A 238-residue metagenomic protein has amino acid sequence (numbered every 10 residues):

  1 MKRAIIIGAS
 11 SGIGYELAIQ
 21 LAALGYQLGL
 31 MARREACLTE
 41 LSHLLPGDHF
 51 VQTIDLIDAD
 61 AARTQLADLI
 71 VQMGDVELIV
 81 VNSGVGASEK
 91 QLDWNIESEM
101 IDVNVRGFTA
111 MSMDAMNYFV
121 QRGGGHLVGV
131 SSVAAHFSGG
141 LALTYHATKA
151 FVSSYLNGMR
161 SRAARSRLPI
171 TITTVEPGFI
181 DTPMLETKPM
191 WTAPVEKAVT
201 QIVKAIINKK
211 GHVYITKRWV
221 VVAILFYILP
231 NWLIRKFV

Functional and structural regions predicted by a protein language model:
S10-S11: Conserved glycine-rich cofactor-binding loop
L24-L41: Conserved glycine-rich Rossmann-like NAD(P)H-binding loop of the short-chain dehydrogenase/reductase
L45-D60: Rossmann-fold cofactor-recognition segment
E89-D102: Short alpha-helical oligomerization interface
S112, T148: Active-site helix of classical SDR
S132: Residue(s) in the substrate-gating loop at a strand-loop-helix junction that position the organic substrate next
T174, T187-A223: C-terminal helical subdomain
